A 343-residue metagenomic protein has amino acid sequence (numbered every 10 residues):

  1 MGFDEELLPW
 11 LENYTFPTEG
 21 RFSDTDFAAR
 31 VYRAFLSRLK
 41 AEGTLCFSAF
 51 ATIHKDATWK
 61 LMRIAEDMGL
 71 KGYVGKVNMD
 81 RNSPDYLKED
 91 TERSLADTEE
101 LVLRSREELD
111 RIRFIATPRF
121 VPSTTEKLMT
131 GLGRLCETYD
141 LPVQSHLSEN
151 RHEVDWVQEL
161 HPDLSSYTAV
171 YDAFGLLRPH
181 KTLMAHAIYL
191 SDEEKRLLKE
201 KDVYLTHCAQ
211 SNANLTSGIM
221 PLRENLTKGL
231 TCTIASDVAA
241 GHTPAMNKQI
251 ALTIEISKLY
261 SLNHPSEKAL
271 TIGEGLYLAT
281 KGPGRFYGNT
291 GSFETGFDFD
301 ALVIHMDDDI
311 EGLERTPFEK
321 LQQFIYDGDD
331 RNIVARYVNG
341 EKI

Functional and structural regions predicted by a protein language model:
M1-A28, K76-E92, N150-P179, Y204 (+1 more regions): Active-site gating loops and adjacent loop-to-helix segments of metal-dependent hydrolytic enzymes
G2-L70, S94-E108: Alpha-helical scaffold segments that flank or form the walls of functional sites
G43, A65, A116, H146 (+9 more regions): Divalent metal-coordination and catalytic microenvironments
D56-I188: Metal-coordinating catalytic core of metallo-dependent amide/deamination hydrolases
V77-D80, E149, A209-N214, D237-A240: Short, acidic/turn-prone active-site loops that include or flank metal/cofactor- and phosphate-binding residues
A173-P179, R223-I310: His/Asp/Glu-enriched, well-ordered alpha-helical/loop segment that forms or immediately abuts the divalent-metal
L190-E193, L197-S236: A conserved active-site cap/scaffold subdomain adjacent to cofactor or substrate pockets
D298-I343: C-terminal cap of metal-dependent C-N hydrolases
